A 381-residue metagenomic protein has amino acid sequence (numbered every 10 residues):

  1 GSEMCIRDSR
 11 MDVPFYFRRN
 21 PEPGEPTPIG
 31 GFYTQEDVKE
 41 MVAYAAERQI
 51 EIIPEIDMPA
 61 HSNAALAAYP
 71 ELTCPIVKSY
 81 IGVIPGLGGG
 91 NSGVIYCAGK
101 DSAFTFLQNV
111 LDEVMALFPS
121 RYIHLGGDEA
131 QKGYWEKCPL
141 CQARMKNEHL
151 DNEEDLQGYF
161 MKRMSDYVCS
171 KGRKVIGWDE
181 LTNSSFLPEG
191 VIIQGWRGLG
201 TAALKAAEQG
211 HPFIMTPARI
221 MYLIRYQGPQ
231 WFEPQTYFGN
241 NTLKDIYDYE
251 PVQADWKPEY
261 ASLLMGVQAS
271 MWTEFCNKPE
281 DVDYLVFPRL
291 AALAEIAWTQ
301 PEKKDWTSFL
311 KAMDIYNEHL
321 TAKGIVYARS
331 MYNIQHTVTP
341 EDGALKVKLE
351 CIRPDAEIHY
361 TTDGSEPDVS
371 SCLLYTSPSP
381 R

Functional and structural regions predicted by a protein language model:
G1-S9, Y375-R381: Conserved small/polar residues in nucleotide/adenosyl-binding loops
S2, A46-A67, V77, P212-I214: Glycine-rich, aromatic-flanked loop segments that form ligand/cofactor-binding clefts across common enzyme folds
R7-I56: Aromatic-lined substrate-binding rim segments of carbohydrate-active enzymes
R10-P28, H61-Q108: Active-site-adjacent "subsite" loops/lids of carbohydrate-active enzymes
I52, L125, V168, I193 (+1 more regions): Conserved, mostly hydrophobic/aromatic
V94-P188, R197: Active-site neighborhood of glycoside hydrolase catalytic domains
G177, T182-E189, G195-Y316: Conserved alpha/beta catalytic core and glycan-binding cleft of carbohydrate-active enzymes
Q300, K304-S377: Short, compositionally stereotyped local motifs that mark structural "simplifiers"
